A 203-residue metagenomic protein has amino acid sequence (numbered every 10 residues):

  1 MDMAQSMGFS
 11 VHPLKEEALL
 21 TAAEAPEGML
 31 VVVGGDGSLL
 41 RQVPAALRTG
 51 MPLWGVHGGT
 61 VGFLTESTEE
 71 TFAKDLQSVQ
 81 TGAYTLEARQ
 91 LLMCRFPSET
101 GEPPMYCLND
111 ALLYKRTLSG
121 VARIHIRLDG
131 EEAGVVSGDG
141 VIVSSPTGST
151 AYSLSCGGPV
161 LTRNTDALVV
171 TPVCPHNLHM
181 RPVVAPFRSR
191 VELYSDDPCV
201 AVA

Functional and structural regions predicted by a protein language model:
M1-V33, R41-R48, E69-T85, R95-M105: ATP/NTP phosphate-donor binding region
G35-S38, G59-V61, T147-S149: Short glycine-rich anion-binding loops that position phosphate/pyrophosphate groups of nucleotides and phosphorylated
R41, A45-V56, F63: Gly/Ser-rich helix-loop-strand patches that form or flank binding pockets for ribonucleotide-derived cofactors
R41-V43, L64-T65, S153-S155, M180: Short glycine-/acidic-enriched loop or helix-start segments at secondary-structure transitions that form or flank
V61-D139: Catalytic core of DAGKc-family lipid kinases
Q80, T162-D166, V170-P175, V184-D196: Structural signature of FAD isoalloxazine-binding scaffolds in flavoprotein oxidoreductases
T100, M105, L113, L118 (+2 more regions): ATP/nucleoside-binding phosphotransfer catalytic cores, i.e., glycine-rich phosphate-binding loops
G134-H179: Gly/Ser/Thr-rich active-site loops/lids in small-molecule metabolic enzymes that frequently grip phosphoryl groups
